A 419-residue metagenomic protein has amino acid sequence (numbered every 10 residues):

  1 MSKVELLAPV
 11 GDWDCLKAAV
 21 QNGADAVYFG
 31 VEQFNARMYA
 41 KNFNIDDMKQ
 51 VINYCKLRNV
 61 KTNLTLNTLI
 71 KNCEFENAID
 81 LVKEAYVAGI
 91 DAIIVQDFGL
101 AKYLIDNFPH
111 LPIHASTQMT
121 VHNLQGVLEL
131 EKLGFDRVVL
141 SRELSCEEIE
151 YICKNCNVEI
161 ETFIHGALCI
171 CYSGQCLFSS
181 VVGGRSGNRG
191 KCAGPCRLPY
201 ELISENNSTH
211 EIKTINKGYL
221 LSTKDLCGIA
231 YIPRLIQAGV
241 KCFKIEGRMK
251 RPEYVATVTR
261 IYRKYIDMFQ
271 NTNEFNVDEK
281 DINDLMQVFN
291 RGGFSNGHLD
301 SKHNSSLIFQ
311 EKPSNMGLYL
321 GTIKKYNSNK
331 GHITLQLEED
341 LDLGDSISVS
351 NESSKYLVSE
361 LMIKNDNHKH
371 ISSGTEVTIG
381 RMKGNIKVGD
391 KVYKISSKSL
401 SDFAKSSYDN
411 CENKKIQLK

Functional and structural regions predicted by a protein language model:
M1-Q21, A26-Q33, V51-I52, R58-T68 (+4 more regions): Surface-exposed amphipathic alpha-helical tracts and adjacent flexible/coil segments at the periphery of soluble enzymes
R37-K56: Glycine-rich, positively charged N-terminal anion/phosphate-binding segment
A101-I105: Short active-site loop/helix that positions an aromatic residue
T120: Beta/alpha (TIM)-barrel catalytic core signal, keyed to glycine-rich beta->alpha loops juxtaposed to Asp/Glu that bind
